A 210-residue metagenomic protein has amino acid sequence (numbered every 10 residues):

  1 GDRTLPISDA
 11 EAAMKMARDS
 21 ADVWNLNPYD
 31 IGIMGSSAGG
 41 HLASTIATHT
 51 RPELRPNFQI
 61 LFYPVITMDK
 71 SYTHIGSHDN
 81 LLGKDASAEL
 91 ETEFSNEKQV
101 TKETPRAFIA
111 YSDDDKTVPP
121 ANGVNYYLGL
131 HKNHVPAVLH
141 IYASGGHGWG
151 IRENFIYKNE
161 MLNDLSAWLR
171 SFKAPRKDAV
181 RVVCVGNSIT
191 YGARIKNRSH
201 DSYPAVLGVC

Functional and structural regions predicted by a protein language model:
G1-P28, R152-E160: Catalytic nucleophile-loop/oxyanion-hole region of alpha/beta-hydrolase and closely related hydrolase-like folds
A12-H74, E91-T92: Primarily recognizes the serine-hydrolase "nucleophile elbow" in alpha/beta-hydrolase and SGNH/GDSL folds
I33-G35, A110, V185: Short beta-strand immediately N-terminal to the catalytic nucleophile in serine-hydrolase-like folds
P64-Q99, P105: Mobile cap/lid helix-loop segments that gate and shape the active-site cleft of serine hydrolases
E103, F108-Y111, D115: Short beta-strand/loop motif that positions the catalytic acidic residue of the alpha/beta-hydrolase fold
K116-N125: Conserved alpha/beta-hydrolase "acid-adjacent" motif
V124-R176: C-terminal catalytic histidine-bearing segment of alpha/beta-hydrolase fold enzymes
P175-C210: Serine-esterase "nucleophile elbow" of acetyl-processing enzymes
